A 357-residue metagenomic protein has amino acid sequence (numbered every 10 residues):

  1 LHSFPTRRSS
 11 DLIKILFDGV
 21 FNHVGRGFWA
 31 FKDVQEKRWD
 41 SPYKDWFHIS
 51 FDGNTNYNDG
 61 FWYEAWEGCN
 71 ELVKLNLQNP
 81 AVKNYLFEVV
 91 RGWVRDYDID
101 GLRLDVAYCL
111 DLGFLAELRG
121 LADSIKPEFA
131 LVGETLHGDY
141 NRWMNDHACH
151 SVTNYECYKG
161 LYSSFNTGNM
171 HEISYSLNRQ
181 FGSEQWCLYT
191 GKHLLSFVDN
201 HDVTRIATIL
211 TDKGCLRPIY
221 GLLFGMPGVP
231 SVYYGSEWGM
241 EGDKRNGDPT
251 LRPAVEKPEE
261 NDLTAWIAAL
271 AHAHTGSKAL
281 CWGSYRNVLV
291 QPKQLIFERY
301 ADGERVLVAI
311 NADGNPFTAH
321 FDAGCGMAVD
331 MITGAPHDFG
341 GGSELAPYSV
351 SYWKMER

Functional and structural regions predicted by a protein language model:
H2-S9: Short, small-residue-biased leader/transition segments that mark boundaries at the very start of proteins
R8, D18, L86, W93 (+6 more regions): Conserved, mostly hydrophobic/aromatic
R8, K213-R217, P227, V232 (+1 more regions): Carbohydrate-interacting/catalytic domains
D11-I13, D98-D100, K126-F129, G191-K192 (+1 more regions): Short, well-ordered coil/turn segments that N-cap beta-strands
F21-G60, D146-E156, P249-T250: Aromatic- and acidic-residue-enriched segments that line the glycan-binding/catalytic groove of carbohydrate-active
F21-H23, E71, Y85-L112, S196 (+1 more regions): Active-site groove signature of glycoside hydrolases
H23, Q35, R95, D105-Y189 (+6 more regions): Active-site-proximal helices and loops of the catalytic beta/alpha 8
G68-K83, D100-C109, S164-G168, D202-D212 (+1 more regions): The substrate-binding groove and active-site-proximal loops of carbohydrate-active enzymes, especially glycoside
